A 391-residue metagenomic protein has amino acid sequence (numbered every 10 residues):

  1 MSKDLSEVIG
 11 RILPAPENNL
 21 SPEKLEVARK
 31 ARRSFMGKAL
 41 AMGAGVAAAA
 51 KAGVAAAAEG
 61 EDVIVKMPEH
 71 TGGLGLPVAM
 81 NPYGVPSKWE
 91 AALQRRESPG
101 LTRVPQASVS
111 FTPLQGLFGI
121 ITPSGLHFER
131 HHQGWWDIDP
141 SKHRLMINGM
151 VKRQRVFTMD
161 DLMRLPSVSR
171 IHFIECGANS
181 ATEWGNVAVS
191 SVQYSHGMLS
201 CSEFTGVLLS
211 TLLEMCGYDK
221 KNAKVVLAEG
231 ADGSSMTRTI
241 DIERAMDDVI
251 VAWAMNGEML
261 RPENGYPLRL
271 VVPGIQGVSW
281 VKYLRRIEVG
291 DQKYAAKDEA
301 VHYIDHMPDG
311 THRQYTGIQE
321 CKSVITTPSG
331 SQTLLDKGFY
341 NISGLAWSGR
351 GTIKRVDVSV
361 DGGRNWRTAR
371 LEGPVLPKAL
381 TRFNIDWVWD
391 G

Functional and structural regions predicted by a protein language model:
M1-S34: N-terminal secretory signal peptides
L5, E26, L40, G53-A55 (+2 more regions): Residue-level detector of intrinsically disordered/flexible regions characterized by low predicted structural confidence
E7-I12, E26, G45, G53 (+1 more regions): Detector for intrinsically disordered, low-structure N-terminal pre-sequences
R11-A15, A49, A57, K66-P68: Compositionally biased, intrinsically disordered low-complexity segments
A28, R33-E59: N-terminal export signals
A58-G391: Structured, non-membrane catalytic/scaffold regions adjacent to prosthetic-group chemistry
